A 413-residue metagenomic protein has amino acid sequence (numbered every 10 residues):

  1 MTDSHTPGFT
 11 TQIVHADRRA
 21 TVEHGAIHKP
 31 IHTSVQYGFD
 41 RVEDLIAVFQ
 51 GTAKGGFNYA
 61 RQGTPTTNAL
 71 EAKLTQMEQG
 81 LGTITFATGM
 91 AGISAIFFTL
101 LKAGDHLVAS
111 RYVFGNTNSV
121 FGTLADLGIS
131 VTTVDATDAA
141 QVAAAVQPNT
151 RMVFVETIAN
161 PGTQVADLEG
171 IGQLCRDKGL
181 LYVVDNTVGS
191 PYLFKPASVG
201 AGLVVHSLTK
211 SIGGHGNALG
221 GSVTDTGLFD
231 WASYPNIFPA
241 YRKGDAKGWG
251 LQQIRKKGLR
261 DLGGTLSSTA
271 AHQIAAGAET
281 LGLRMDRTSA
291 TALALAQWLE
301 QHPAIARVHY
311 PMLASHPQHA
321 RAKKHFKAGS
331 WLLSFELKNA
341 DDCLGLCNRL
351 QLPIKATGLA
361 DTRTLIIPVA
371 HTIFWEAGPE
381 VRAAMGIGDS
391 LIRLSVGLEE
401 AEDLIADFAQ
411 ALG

Functional and structural regions predicted by a protein language model:
M1-F57: N-terminal glycine-rich, Lys/His-bearing helix-loop that initiates the first secondary-structure elements of many
T2-H5, I13-V22, T83-H302: Conserved PLP-enzyme active-site core in the AAT-like
R18-A20, T33-F39, K210, G227-F229 (+7 more regions): Glycine-rich beta-alpha junction loops
Q36, R41-A91, N116-T123: Conserved N-terminal alpha-helix of the aminotransferase class I/II PLP-enzyme fold
L81, G122-T123, P148-R151, A340-D341 (+1 more regions): PLP-dependent enzyme catalytic core of the Aspartate aminotransferase-like
M152, L181, L203, R307 (+2 more regions): Structural preference for beta-strand elements that scaffold enzyme active sites
L262-G264, D286, A292-T357, D361-T362 (+1 more regions): Conserved small-domain helix->loop->beta segment predominantly found in fold-type I
Q273-L283, S330-K338, R393-G397: Short, well-ordered beta-strand elements within core beta-sheets of diverse protein domains
